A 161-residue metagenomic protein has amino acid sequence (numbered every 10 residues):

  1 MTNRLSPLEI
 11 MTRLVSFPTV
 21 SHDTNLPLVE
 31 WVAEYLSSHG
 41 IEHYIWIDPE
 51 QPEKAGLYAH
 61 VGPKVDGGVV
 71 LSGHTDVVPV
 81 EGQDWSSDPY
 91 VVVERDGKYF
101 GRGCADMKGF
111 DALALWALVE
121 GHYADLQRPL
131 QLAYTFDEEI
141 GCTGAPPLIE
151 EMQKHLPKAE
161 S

Functional and structural regions predicted by a protein language model:
T2-R102, G121-Q127: Acidic/His- and Gly-rich active-site-bordering loop/insert found across diverse amide/peptide-bond hydrolases
M107-S161: Acidic/histidine-rich catalytic neighborhood of metal-dependent amide-processing enzymes
